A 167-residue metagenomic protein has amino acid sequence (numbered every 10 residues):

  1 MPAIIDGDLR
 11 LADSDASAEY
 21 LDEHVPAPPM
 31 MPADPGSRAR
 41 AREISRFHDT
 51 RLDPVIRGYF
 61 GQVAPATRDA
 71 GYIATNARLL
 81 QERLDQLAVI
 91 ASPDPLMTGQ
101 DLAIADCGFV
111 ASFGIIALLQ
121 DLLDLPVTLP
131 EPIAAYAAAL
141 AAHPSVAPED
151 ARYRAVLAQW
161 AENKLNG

Functional and structural regions predicted by a protein language model:
M1-A74, P95: GST-like domain detector, emphasizing the conserved glutathione-binding G-site in the N-terminal thioredoxin-like
D8, A18, A77, Q81-L84 (+1 more regions): Generic N-terminal initiation segments characterized by hydrophobic and/or small/turn-forming residues
H48-A142: GST-like fold's C-terminal all-alpha helical module
E149: Charged phosphate-binding loop/patch that engages nucleotide di/tri-phosphates or the phosphate backbone of nucleic
R152-G167: Acidic/histidine-enriched, glycine/proline-rich intrinsically disordered or flexible terminal extensions
